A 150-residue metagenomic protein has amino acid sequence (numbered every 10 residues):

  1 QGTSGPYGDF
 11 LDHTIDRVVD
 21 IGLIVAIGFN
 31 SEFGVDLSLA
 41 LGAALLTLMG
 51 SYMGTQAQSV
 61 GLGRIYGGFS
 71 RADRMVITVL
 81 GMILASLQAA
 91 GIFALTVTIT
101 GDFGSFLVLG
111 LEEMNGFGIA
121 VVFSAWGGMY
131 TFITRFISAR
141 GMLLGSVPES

Functional and structural regions predicted by a protein language model:
G2-D16, I65-F69, S150: Juxtamembrane helix-capping/reentrant segments at transmembrane boundaries
V19, L23-S150: Hydrophobic alpha-helical transmembrane segments
